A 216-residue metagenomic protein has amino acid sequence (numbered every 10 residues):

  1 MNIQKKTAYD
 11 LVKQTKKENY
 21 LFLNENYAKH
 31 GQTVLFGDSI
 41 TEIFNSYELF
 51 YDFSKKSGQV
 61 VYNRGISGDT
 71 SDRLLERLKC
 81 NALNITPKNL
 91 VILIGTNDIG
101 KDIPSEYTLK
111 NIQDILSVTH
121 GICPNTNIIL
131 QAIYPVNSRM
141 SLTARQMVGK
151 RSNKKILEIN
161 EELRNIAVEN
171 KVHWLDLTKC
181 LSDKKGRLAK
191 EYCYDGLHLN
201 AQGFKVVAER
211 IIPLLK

Functional and structural regions predicted by a protein language model:
M1-F36, T41-Y47, Y51-S57, V168 (+3 more regions): N-terminal secretory targeting modules
V34-F36, Y62, L90: Conserved beta-strand elements of the Class I
G37, G65-G68, G95, G186: Glycine-centered small-residue hotspots that permit tight backbone geometry or close packing
E42-F44, D72, G100: Active-site environment of divalent metal-dependent phosphoester hydrolases
S54-V60, E76-K216: Alpha-helical cap/lid subdomain in secreted, periplasmic, or secretory-pathway luminal O-acyl-processing enzymes
G58-T70: A short beta-strand-loop structural module common to alpha/beta enzyme folds
T70-E76: Structural motif
